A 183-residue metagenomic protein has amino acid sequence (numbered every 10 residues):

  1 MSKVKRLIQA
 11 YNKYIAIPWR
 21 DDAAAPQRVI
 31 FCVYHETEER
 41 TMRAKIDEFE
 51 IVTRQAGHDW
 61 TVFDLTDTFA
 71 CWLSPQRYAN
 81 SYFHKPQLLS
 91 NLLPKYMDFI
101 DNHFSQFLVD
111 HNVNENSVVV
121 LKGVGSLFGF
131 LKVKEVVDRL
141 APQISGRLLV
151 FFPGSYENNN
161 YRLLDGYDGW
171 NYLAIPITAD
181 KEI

Functional and structural regions predicted by a protein language model:
M1-T53: Glycine-rich P-loop/Walker A and Walker A-like loops and their local beta1-loop-alpha1 context in P-loop NTPases
I15-W19, D101-H111: Short, charged beta->alpha transition segments
R28-F31, V118, R147-L149: Residue-level preference for the first positions of well-ordered beta-strands
E36-T41, T68-F69, P94-F99, G125-G129 (+1 more regions): Short acidic, S/G/P-rich loop/turn micro-motifs used as interaction or catalytic elements
E48-V62, R139-L149: Structural alpha-beta junctions
W60-F107: Long, charge-dense
N114-F130: Conserved P-loop NTPase "ATPase switch" module shared by AAA+ and STAND
K132-I183: Glycine-rich, aromatic-bearing surface loops/beta-hairpins
